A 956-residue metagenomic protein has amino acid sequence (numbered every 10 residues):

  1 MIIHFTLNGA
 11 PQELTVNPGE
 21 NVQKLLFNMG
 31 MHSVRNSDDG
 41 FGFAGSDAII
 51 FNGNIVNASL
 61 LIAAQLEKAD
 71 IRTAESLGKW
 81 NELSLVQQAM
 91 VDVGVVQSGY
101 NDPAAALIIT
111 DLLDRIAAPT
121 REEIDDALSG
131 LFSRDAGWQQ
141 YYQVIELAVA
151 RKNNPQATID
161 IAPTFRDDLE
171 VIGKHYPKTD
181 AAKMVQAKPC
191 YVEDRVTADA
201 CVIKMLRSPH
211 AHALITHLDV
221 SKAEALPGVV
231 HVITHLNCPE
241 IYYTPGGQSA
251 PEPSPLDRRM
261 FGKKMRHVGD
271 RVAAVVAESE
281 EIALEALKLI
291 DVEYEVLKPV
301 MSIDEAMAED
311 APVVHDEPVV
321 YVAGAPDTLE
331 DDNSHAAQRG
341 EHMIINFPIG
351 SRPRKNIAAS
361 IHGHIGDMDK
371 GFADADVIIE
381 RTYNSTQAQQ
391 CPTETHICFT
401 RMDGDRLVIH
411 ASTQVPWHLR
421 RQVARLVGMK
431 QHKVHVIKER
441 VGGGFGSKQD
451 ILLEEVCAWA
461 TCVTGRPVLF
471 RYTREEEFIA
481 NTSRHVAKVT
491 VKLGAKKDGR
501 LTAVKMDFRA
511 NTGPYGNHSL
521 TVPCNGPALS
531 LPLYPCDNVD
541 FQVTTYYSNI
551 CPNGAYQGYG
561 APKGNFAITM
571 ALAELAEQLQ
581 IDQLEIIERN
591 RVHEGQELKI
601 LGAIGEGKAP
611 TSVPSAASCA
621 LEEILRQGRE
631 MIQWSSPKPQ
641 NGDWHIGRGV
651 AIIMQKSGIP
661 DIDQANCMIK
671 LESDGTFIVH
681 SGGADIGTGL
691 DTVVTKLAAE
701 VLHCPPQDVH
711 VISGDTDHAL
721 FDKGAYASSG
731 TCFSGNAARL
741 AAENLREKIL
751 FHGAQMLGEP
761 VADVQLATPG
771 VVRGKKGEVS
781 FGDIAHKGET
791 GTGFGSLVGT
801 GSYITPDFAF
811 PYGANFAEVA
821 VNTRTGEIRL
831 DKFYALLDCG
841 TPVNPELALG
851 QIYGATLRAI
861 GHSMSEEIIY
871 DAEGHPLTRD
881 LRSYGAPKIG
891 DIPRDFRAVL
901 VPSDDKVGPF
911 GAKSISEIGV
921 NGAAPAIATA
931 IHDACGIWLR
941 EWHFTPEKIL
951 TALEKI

Functional and structural regions predicted by a protein language model:
M1-A162, V171, Q390: Signature of N-terminal electron-transfer/Fe-S-associated modules in redox systems
G94, K174, D180-Q186, G247-P251 (+8 more regions): Glycine-rich loop/linker segments at domain edges
A105, L128-V192, Q627-G628, S635-P639 (+7 more regions): Intrinsic disorder at enzyme termini
V149-G340: Flexible, low-hydrophobicity surface segments
K183, K288-E295, P299-M301, Q414-W417 (+5 more regions): Extended active-site and interfacial segments that coordinate phosphate-rich ligands in large catalytic machineries
L236, G428-H435, V463-V468, K497 (+3 more regions): C-terminal catalytic domains of large/alpha subunits in multi-subunit enzymes
Y294, L419, K438-R440, F445-N538: Conserved beta-strand/loop scaffold segments within soluble protein domains that form the structured core and edges
P318-V427, H593-T676, K696, I804 (+2 more regions): Helix-loop-helix junctions that connect adjacent transmembrane helices in secondary transporters/permeases, recognized
